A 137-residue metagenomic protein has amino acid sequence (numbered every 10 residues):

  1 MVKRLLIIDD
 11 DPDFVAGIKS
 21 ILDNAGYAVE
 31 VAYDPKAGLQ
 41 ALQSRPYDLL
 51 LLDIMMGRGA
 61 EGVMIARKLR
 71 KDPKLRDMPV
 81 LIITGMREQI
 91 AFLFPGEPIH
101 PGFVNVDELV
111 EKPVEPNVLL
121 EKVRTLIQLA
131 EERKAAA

Functional and structural regions predicted by a protein language model:
D9-D10, D53, K112: Acidic di-acidic motifs
P12-E30: Two-component/phosphorelay signaling modules centered on CheY-like receiver
V31-L49: Acidic, metal-coordinating helix/loop segments flanking the phosphotransfer/catalytic sites of two-component signaling
K36-L39, G62-R67: Short amphipathic helices of CheY-like receiver
P46-D48, K74-P79: His-Asp phosphorelay/catalytic-motif detector in bacterial-type signaling
D53-I54, T84: Active-site residues of response regulator receiver
A60-M64, R87-V110, N117, E121: Alpha4 helix (beta4-alpha4-beta5 surface) of REC/receiver domains from two-component response regulators
E121-A137: The C-terminal output helix
